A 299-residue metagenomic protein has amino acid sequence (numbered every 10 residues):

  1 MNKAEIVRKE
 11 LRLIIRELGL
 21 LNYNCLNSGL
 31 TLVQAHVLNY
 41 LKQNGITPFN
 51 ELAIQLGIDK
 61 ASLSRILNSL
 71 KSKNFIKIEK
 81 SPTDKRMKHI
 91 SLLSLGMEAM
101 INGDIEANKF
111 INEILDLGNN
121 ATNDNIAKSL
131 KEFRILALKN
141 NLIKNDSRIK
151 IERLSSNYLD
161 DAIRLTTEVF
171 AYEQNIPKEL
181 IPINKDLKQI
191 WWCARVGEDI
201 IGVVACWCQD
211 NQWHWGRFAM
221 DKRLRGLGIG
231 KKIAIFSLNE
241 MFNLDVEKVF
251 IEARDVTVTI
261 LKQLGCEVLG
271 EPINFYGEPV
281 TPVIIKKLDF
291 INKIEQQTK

Functional and structural regions predicted by a protein language model:
M1-S28, F75, A171: N-terminal leader segment of winged-helix/HTH proteins
L20-S62, L67: N-terminal helix-turn-helix DNA-binding core of bacterial DNA-binding proteins
G45, S94, R148-A162: A short beta-loop-alpha structural element at the N-terminal edge of CoA-dependent acyl/N-acetyltransferase catalytic
S69-N125: Charged, amphipathic alpha-helical coiled-coil/dimerization segments
S81, F250-E252, E267-K286: Conserved catalytic-core motifs of GNAT/GCN5-like acyltransferases
I105-S147, E295: Terminal interaction helix/tail motif
M220, G226-N239: Conserved acetyl-CoA-binding loop-helix of GNAT-fold acetyltransferases
A234, M241-R254: Conserved GNAT acetyl-CoA-binding A-motif
